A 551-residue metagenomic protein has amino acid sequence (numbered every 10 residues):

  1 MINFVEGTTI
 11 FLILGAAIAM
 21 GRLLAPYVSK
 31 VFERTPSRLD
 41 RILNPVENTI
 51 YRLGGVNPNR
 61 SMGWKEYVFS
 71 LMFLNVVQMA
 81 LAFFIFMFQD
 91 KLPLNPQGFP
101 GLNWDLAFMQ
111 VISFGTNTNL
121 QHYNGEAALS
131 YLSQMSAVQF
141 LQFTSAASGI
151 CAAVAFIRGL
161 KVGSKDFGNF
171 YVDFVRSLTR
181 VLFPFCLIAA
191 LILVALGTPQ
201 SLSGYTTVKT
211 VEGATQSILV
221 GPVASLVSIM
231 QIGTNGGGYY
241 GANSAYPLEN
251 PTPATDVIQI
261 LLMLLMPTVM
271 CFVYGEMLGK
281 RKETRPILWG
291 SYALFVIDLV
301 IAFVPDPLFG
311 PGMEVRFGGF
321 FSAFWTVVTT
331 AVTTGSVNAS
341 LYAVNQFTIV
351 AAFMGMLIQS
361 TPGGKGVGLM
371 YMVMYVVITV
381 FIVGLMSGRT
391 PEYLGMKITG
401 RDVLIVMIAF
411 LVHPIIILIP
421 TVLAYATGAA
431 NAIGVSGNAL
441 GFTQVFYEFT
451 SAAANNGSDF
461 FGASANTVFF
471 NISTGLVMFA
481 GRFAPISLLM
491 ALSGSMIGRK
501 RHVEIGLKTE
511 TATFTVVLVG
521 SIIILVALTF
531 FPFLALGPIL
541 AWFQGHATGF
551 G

Functional and structural regions predicted by a protein language model:
I2-G551: Membrane-proximal intracellular helices of multi-pass ion channels
